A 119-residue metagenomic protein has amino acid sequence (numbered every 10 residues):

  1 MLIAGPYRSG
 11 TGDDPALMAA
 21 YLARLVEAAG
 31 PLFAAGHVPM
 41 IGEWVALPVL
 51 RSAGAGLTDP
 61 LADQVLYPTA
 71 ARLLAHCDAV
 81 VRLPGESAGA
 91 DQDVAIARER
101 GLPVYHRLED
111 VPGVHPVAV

Functional and structural regions predicted by a protein language model:
M1-V119: Conserved catalytic or regulatory cores that recognize and/or transform ribose-phosphate-containing ligands
